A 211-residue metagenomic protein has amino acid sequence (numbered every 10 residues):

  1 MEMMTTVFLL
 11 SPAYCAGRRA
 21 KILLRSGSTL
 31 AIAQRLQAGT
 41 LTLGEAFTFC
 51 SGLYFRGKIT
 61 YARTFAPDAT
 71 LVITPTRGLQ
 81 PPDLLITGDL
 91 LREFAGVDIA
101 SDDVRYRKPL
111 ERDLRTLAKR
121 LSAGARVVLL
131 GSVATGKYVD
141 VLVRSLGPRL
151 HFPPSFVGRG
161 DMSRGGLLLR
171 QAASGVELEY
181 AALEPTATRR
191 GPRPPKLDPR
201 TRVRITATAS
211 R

Functional and structural regions predicted by a protein language model:
M1-R211: Peripheral peptide segments
